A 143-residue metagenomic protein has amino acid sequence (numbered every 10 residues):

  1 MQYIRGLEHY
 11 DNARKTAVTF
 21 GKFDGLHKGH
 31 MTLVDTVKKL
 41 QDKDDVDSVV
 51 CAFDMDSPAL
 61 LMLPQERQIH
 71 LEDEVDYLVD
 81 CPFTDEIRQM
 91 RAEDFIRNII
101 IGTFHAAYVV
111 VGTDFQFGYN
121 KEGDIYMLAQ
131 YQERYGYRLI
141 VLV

Functional and structural regions predicted by a protein language model:
M1-V143: Nucleotidyltransferase catalytic core that binds NTPs
